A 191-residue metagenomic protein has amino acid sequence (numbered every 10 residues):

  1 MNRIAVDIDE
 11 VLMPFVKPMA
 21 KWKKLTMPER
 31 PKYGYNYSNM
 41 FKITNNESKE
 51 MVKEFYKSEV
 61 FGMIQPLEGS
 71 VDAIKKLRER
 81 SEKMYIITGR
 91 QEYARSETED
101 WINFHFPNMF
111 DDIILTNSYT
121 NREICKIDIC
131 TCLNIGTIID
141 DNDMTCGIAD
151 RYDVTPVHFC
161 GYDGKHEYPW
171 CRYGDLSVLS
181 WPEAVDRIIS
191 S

Functional and structural regions predicted by a protein language model:
M1-M51: Active-site neighborhood of HAD-like aspartate-dependent phosphohydrolases
M13-V16, K21, Y93-E97, C146-I148 (+1 more regions): Short catalytic/ligand-binding loop motif for oxyanion handling, primarily in non-cytosolic enzymes, centered on
F55-I64, G89: Surface-exposed cleft-lining segments at the edges of enzyme active sites
S70-W101, I114-T116: Substrate-recognition element of Asp-dependent hydrolases with the DxDx(T/V) motif
G89-Q91, F106-I124: A short, structured active-site edge motif that brings together acidic residues
S96-N103, N117-L133, D143, G147-I148: Short loop-to-alpha-helix "cap/lid" segments that border enzyme active sites across diverse enzyme classes
I135-L176: Acidic, Mg2+-coordinating phosphoryl-transfer loop and its flanking beta/alpha structural elements, shared across
